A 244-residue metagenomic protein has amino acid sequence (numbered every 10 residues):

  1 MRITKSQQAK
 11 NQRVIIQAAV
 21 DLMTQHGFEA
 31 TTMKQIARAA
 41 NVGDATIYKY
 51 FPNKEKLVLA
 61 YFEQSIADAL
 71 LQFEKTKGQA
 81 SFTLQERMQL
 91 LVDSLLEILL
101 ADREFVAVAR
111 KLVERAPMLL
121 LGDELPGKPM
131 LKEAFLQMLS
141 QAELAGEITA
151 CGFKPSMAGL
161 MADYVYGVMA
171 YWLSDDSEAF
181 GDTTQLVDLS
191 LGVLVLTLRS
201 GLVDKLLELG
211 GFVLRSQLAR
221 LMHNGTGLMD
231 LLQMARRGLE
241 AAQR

Functional and structural regions predicted by a protein language model:
T4, N11-V14, A18: N-terminal positioning helix adjacent to the helix-turn-helix/winged-helix DNA-binding module
V14, L22-K56, A60: Helix-turn-helix
A18-L22, I98: Short amphipathic alpha-helical elements of helix-turn-helix/winged-helix folds
A60, E74-K111, R115-M130: Hydrophobic alpha-helical connector segments
E63-L70: Short, basic, alpha-helical segments at the C-terminal edge of helix-turn-helix-like DNA-binding modules
L119-A145, G152-G167, Q185, L189-L196: Amphipathic alpha-helical packing segments from all-alpha helical-bundle domains
G167-S174: Short glycine/serine- and small hydrophobic-enriched flexible loop segments
S174-R244: C-terminal peripheral helix-coil segments that are non-catalytic and often amphipathic
